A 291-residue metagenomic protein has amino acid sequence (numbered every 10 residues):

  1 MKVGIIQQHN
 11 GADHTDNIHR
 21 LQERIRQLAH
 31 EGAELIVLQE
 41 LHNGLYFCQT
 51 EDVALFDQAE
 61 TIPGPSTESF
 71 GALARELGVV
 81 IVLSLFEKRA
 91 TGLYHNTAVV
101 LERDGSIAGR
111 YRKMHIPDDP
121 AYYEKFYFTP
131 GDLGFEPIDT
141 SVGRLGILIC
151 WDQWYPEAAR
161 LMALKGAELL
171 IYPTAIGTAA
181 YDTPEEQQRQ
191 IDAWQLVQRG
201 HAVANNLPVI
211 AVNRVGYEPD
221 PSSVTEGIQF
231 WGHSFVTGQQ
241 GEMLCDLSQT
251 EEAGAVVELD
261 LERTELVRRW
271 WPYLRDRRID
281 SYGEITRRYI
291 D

Functional and structural regions predicted by a protein language model:
M1-A12, N17, T97, R110-K113 (+3 more regions): Active-site-proximal beta-strand elements of phosphoester/diester hydrolases
G4, V99-L101, F235, A255: Conserved hydrophobic/aromatic positions in well-ordered beta-strands
H14, Q22-R103, A108-R110, I176-L207: Cys-nucleophile CN-hydrolase/nitrilase-fold catalytic domain and related Cys-dependent amidase chemistry that acts on
A59-V82, C150-G254: CN hydrolase (nitrilase-like) catalytic-core segments centered on the catalytic cysteine and neighboring Lys/Glu
T97, R110-R112, H233, D246 (+1 more regions): Residue-level detector of high-confidence beta-strand sites
K113-Y127, E251-R268: A short, polar/charged loop-to-alpha-helix boundary motif
A121-E136, Q153-Y155: Active-site glycine-rich loop that binds ribose-phosphate moieties when present
F135-K165, T174, T264-D291: Cysteine/selenocysteine-centered motifs that mediate thiol-based redox chemistry or coordinate metal-sulfur cofactors
